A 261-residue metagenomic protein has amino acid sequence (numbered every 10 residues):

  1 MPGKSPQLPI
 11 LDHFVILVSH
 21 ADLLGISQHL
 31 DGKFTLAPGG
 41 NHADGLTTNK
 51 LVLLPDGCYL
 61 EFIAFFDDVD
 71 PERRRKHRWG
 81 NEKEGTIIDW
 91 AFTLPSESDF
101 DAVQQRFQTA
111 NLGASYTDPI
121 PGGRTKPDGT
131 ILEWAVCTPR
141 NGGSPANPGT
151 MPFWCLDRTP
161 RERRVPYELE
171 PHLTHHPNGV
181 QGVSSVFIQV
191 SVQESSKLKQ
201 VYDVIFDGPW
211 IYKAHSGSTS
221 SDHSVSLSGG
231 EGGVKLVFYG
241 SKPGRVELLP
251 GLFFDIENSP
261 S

Functional and structural regions predicted by a protein language model:
P2-A21, G85-F92, C155-L156, P160-K197: N-terminal beta-strand motif that seeds the catalytic metal site of vicinal oxygen chelate
L8, D44, A146-P148, S191: A short catalytic or substrate-binding loop motif that flags glycine-/basic-rich loops and adjacent residues that bind
I10, T47, T86, P148-G149: Short, well-ordered loop/turn elements at secondary-structure boundaries
F14-L17, G25-H29, G40, T93 (+1 more regions): Conserved catalytic-core segments centered on acid/base and nucleophilic motifs
A21-T35, V103-Q108, V192-D207: Amphipathic alpha-helical segments
L24-G85: Glycine/small-residue-rich interface belts in oligomeric ring/scaffold proteins and their assembly partners
G40, K50-L51, L60, S98-Q181 (+1 more regions): Vicinal oxygen chelate
D67-N111: A basic- and aromatic-enriched beta-loop-alpha substructure that forms the phosphate/nucleotide- and DNA/RNA-contacting
